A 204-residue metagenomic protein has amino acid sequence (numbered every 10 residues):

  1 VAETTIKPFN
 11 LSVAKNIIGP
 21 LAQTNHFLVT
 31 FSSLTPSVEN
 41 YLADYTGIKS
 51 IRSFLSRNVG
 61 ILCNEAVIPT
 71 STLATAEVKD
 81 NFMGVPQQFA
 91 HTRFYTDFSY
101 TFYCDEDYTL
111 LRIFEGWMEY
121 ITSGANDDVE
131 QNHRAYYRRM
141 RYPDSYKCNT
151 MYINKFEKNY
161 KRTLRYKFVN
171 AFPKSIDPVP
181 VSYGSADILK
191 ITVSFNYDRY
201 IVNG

Functional and structural regions predicted by a protein language model:
V1-G204: Glycine-rich, low-complexity intrinsically disordered segments
